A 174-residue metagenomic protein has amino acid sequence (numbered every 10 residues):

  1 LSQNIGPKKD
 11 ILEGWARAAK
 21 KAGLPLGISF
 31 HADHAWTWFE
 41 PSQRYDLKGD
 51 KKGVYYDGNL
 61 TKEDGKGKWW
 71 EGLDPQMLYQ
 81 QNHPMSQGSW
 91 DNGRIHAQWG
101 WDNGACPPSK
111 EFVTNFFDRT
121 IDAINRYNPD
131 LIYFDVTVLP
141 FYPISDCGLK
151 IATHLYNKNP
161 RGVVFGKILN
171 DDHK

Functional and structural regions predicted by a protein language model:
L1-K174: Mature catalytic domains of secreted/periplasmic carbohydrate-active enzymes
